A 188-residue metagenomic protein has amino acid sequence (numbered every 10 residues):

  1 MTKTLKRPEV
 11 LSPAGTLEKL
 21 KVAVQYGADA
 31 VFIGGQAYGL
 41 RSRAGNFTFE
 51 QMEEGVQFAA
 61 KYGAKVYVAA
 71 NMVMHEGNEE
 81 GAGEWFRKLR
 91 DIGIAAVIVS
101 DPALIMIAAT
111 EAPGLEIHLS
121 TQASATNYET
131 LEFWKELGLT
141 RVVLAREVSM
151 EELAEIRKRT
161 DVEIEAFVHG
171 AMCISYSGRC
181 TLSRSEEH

Functional and structural regions predicted by a protein language model:
K6-F32, Q36: N-terminal basic/disordered segments at the start of proteins
E9-A14, V31-I33, V66-A70, V97-V99 (+3 more regions): Hydrophobic faces of well-ordered beta-strands that scaffold small-molecule active sites in alpha/beta enzyme cores
A14-E18, A37, A70-E76, P102-L104 (+3 more regions): Active-site-proximal loop/turn and secondary-structure-junction residues that shape catalytic pockets, frequently
A23, D101, W134, A166: Conserved, mostly hydrophobic/aromatic
F32-Q51, A69-G81: Glycine-rich, proline-tolerant flexible connector loops at the mouths of alpha/beta enzymes
R41-E53, N78, S100-A112, E147-D161: Active-site-adjacent beta->alpha loops and helix N-cap segments on the catalytic face of soluble alpha/beta enzymes
F58, A64-F133: N-terminal active-site wall of soluble small-molecule enzyme domains
E187-H188: Conserved small/polar residues in nucleotide/adenosyl-binding loops
